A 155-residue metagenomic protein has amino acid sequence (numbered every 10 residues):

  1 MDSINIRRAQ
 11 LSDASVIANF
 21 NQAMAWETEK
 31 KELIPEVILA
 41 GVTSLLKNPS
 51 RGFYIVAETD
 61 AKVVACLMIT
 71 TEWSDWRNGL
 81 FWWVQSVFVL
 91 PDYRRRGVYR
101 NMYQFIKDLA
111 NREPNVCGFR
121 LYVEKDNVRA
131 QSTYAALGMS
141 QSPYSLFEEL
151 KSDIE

Functional and structural regions predicted by a protein language model:
M1-S12, E155: Conserved N-terminal entry element of GNAT/NAT acetyltransferase domains
R8-L11, N19-G79, Q85, Y103 (+1 more regions): Acetyl-CoA-dependent GNAT
A9, V87-V89, V123: Hydrophobic adenine-recognition pocket in adenosine-nucleotide-binding enzymes
L90-D92, R96, K125-D126: Active-site acidic-Proline motif in GNAT/NAT acetyltransferases
Y93, G97-F105: Conserved acetyl-CoA pyrophosphate-binding loop and the N-cap/start of the following alpha-helix in GNAT-like
R100, K125-P143: Conserved active-site alpha-helix within GNAT-family acetyltransferase domains
N111-Y122: Conserved GNAT acetyl-CoA-binding A-motif
S140, Y144-D153: Active-site/acyl-donor-binding loops of N-acyltransferases
